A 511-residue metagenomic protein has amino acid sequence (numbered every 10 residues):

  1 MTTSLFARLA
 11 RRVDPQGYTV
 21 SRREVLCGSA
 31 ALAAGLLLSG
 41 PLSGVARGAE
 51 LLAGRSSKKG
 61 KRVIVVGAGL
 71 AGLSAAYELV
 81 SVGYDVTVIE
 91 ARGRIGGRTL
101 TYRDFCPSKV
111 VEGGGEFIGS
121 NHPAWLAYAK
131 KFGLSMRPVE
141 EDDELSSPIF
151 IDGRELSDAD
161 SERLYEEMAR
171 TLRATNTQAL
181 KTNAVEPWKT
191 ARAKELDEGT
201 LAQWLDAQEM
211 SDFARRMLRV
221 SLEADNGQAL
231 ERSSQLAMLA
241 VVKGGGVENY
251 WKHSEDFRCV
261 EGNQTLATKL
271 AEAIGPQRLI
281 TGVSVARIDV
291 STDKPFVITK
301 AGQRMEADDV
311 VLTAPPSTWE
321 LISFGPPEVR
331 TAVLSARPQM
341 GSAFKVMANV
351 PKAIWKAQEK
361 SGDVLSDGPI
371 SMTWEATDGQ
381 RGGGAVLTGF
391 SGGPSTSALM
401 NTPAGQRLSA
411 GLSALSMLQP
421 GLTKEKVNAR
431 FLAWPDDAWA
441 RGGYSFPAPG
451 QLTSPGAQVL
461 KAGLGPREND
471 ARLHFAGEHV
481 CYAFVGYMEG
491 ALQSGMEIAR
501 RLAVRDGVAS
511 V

Functional and structural regions predicted by a protein language model:
M1-S21: N-terminal secretory signal peptides
Y18, E24-A49: N-terminal export signals
G28, K294-F296, S342, A357-V511: Conserved flavin/dinucleotide-binding core of flavoenzymes
R62-T87: N-terminal Rossmann-like FAD-binding beta1-loop-alpha1 element of flavoenzymes
V80-Y102: Glycine-rich FAD pyrophosphate-binding loop
C106-T177: Dinucleotide-binding Rossmann-like beta1-alpha1 core, especially the glycine-rich loop that anchors the ADP
V185-S284, S291-P295, T313, S317-T318 (+3 more regions): Active-site/ligand-binding neighborhood in enzyme catalytic cores
V290, K300-A357: Central helical "cap/lid" subdomain
